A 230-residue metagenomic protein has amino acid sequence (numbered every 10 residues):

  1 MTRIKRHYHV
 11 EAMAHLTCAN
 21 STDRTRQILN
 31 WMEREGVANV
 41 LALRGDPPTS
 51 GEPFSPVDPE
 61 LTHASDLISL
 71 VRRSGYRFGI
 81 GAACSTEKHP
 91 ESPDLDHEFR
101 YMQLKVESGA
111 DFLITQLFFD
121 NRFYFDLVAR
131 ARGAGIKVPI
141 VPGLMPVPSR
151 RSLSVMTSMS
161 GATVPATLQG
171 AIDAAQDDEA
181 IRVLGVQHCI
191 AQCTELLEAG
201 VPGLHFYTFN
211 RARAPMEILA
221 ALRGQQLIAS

Functional and structural regions predicted by a protein language model:
M1-I4, S21-I28, D46-V71, S92-L95 (+2 more regions): Active-site-adjacent beta->alpha loops and helix N-cap segments on the catalytic face of soluble alpha/beta enzymes
Y8-A12, G36-A38, Y76-I80, A110-D111 (+2 more regions): Short, well-ordered coil/turn segments that N-cap beta-strands
H15-A19, G45-P47, A83-H89, F118-F119 (+3 more regions): Active-site beta-loop-alpha junctions enriched in small/polar residues
D23-N30, P93-L104, G185-E195: Short, acidic/polar
M32, K105, G109, P142 (+1 more regions): Conserved, mostly hydrophobic/aromatic
L41-A42, I114, H205: Conserved beta-strand positions in the central sheet of alpha/beta enzyme cores
D58-S85, E91, H97, G133-V186 (+2 more regions): Active-site pocket-lining/capping segments in soluble small-molecule metabolic enzymes
